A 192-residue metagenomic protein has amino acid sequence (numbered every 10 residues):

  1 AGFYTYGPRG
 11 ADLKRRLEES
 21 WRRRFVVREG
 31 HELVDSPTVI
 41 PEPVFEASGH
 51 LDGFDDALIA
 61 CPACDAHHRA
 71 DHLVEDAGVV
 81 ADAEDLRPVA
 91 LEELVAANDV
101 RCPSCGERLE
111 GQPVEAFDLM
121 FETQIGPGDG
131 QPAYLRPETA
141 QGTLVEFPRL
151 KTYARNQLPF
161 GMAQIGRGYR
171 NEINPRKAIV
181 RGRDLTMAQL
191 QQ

Functional and structural regions predicted by a protein language model:
A1-Q192: TRNA-recognition modules of translation machinery and tRNA-sensing kinases, especially anticodon-binding
